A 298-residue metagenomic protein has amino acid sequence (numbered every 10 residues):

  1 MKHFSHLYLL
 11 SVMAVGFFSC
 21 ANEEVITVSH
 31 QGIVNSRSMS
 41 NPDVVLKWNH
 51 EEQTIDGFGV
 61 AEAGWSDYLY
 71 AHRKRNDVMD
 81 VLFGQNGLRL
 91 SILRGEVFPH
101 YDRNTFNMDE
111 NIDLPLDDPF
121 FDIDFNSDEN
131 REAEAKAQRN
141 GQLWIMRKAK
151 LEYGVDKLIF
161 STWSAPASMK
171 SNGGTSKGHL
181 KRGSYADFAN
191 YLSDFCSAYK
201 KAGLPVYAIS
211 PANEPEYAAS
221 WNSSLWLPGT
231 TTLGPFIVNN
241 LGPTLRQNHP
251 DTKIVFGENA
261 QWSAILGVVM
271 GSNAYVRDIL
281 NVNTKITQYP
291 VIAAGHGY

Functional and structural regions predicted by a protein language model:
M1-Y8: Bacterial N-terminal signal peptides that target proteins for export
Y8-G16: Bacterial N-terminal signal peptides
F17-S40: Bacterial Sec-dependent N-terminal signal peptides
N41, K47-Y207, L227-P228, N239: N-terminal catalytic cores of secreted or lumenal carbohydrate-active enzymes
V60, G95, F160, P211-E214 (+2 more regions): Conserved beta-strand positions
F83, L280-T284: Mature extracellular/periplasmic domains of secretome proteins
A165-L280: Active-site cleft segment of glycoside hydrolase catalytic domains centered on the general acid/base Glu
T287-Y298: Extracellular glycoside hydrolase catalytic/binding regions
